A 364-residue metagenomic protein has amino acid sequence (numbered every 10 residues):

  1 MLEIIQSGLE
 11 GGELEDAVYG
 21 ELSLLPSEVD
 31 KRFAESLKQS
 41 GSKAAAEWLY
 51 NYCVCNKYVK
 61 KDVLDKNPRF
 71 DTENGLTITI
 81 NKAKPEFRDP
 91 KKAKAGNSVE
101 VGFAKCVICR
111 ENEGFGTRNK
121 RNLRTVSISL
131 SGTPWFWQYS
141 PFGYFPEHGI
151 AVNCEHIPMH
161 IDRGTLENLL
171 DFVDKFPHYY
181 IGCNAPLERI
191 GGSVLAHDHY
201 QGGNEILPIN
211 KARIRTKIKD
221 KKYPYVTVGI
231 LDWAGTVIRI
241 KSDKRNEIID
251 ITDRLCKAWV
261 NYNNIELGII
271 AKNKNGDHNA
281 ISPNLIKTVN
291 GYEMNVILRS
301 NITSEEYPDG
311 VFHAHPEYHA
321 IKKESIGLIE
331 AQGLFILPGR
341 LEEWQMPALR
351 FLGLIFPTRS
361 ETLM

Functional and structural regions predicted by a protein language model:
M1-A151, E155-P158, A234, I249 (+2 more regions): Active-site microenvironments that recognize anionic phosphate/pyrophosphate groups
N122-R124, C154-I181: Helical scaffold of the NTase/Pol beta-like nucleotidyltransferase catalytic core
W135-S140, T165-V173, K219-V226: Structured alpha-helical segments in the cores of large, soluble enzyme domains
H148-N168, T236-R245: Short histidine-centered catalytic/ligand-binding loop motif
V173, P177-S193, G202-C256, V260-N263: Catalytic or ion-translocation cores adjacent to nucleophile or general acid/base/metal-coordination motifs in diverse
E188-A196, K274-A280: Beta-rich nucleic-acid/ligand-interaction surfaces
